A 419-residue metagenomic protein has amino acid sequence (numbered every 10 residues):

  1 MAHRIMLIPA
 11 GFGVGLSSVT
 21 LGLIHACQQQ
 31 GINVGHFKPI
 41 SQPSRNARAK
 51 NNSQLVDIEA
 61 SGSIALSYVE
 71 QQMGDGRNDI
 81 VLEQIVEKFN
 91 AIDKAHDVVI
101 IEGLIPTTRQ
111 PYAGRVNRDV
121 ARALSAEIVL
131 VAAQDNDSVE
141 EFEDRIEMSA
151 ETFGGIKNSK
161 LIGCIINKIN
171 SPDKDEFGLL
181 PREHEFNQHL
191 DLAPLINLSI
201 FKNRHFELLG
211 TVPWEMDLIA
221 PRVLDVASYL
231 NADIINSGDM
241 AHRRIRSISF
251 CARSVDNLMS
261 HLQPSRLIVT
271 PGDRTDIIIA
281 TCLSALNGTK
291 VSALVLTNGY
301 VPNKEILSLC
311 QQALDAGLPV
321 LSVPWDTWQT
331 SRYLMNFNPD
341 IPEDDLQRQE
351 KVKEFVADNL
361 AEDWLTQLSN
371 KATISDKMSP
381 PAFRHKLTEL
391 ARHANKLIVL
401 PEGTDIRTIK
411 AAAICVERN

Functional and structural regions predicted by a protein language model:
M1-F383, E389-L390: Flexible phosphate-sensing "switch/lid" loops adjacent to ATP/NTP-binding sites across phosphate-transfer
T373-N419: Metallocofactor- and cofactor-centric catalytic cores in central/energy metabolism, strongly enriched
